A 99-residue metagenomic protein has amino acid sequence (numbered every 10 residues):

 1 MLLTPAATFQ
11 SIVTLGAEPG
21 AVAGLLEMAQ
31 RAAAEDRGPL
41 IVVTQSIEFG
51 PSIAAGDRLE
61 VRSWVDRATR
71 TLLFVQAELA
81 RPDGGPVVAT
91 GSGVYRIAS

Functional and structural regions predicted by a protein language model:
M1-I12, T44, R58-E60, F74 (+1 more regions): Intrinsic-disorder/low-complexity, polar/charged segments enriched in Ser/Thr/Lys/Arg/Asp/Glu/Gln
M1-L40: Hot-dog-fold acyl-thioester-processing enzymes
G16, G20, G24, G38 (+4 more regions): Residue-identity detector for glycine
A29-E60, V65: Hydrophobic beta-strand-centered segment that forms part of the acyl-chain substrate-binding groove
T44, S52-A55, W64-S99: HotDog/MaoC-like acyl-thioester-processing domains
